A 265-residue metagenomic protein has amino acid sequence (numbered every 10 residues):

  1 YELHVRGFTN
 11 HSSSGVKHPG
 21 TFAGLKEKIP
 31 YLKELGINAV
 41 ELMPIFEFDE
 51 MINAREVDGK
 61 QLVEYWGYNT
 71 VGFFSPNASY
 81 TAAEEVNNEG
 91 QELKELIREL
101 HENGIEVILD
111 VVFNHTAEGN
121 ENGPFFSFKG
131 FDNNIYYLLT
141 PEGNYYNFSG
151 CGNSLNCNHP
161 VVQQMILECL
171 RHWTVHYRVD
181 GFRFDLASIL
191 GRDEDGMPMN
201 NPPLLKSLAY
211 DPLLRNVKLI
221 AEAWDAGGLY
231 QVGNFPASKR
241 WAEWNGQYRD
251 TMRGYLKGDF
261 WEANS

Functional and structural regions predicted by a protein language model:
H4-G20, P30-V179, L186-Y210, L229: Substrate-binding/active-site clefts of carbohydrate-active enzymes
G24: Active-site beta-loop-alpha junctions of metal-dependent nucleic acid enzymes, especially the RNase H-like/DDE
R178, G191-D195, M199-S265: Conserved alpha/beta catalytic core and glycan-binding cleft of carbohydrate-active enzymes
